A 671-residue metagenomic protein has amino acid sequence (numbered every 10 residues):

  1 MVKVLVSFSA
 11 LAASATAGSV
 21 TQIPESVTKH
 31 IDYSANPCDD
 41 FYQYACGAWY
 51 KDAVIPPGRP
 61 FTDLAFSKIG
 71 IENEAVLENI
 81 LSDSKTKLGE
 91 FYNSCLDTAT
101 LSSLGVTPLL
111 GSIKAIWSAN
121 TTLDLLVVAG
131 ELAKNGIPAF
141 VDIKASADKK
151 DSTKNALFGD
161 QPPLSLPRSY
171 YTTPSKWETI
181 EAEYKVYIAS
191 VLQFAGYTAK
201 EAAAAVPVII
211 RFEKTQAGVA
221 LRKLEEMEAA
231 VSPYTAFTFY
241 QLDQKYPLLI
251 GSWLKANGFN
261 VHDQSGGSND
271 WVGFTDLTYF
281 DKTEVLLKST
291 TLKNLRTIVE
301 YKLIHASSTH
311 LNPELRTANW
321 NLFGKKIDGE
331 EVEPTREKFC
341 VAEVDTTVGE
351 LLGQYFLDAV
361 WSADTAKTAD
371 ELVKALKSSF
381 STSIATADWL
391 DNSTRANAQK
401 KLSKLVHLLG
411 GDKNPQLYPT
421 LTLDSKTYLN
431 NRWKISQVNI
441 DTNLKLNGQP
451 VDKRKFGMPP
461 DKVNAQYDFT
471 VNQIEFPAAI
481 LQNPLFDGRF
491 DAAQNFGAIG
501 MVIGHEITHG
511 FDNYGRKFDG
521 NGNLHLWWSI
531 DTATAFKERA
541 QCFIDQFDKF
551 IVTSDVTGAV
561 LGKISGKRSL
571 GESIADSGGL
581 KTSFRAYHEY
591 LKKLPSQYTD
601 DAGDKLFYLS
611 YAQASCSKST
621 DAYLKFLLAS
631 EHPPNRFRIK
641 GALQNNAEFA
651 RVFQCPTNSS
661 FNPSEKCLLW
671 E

Functional and structural regions predicted by a protein language model:
V2-A17: Cleavable N-terminal signal peptides of Sec/SRP-targeted secreted and luminal proteins
T16-G448, G571-E671: Zn2+-dependent metallopeptidase catalytic domains
K154-Q161, T347-L352, F469-Q482, A533-V560: Active-site-adjacent bridging/hinge elements
P162-L164, N472, A479-N483, G504-H509 (+3 more regions): Short, glycine-/Ser/Thr-/acidic-enriched flexible segments
D391, G497-R516, A575: Active-site recognition of the HExxH zinc-binding catalytic motif
L423-G497, T534, Q541: Active-site-adjacent "gating/activation" loops or surface patches in catalytic cores
D468, F476-A479, V502, F511 (+1 more regions): Generic beta-strand/beta-sheet core signal
D512-T557, G571-I574, G578-Y590: Post-HExxH zinc-binding segment in Zn-dependent metallohydrolases
